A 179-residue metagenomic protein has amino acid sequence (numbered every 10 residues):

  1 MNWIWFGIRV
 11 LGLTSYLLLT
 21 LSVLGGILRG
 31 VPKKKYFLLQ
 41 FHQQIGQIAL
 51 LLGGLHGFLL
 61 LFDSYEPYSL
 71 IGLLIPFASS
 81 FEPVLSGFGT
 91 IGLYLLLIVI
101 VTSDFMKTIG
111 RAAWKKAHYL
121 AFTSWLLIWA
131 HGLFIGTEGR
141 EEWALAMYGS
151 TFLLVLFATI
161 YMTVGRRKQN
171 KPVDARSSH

Functional and structural regions predicted by a protein language model:
M1-H179: Membrane-embedded alpha-helical bundles that constitute the cytochrome b-like, heme-associated redox core of multi-pass
